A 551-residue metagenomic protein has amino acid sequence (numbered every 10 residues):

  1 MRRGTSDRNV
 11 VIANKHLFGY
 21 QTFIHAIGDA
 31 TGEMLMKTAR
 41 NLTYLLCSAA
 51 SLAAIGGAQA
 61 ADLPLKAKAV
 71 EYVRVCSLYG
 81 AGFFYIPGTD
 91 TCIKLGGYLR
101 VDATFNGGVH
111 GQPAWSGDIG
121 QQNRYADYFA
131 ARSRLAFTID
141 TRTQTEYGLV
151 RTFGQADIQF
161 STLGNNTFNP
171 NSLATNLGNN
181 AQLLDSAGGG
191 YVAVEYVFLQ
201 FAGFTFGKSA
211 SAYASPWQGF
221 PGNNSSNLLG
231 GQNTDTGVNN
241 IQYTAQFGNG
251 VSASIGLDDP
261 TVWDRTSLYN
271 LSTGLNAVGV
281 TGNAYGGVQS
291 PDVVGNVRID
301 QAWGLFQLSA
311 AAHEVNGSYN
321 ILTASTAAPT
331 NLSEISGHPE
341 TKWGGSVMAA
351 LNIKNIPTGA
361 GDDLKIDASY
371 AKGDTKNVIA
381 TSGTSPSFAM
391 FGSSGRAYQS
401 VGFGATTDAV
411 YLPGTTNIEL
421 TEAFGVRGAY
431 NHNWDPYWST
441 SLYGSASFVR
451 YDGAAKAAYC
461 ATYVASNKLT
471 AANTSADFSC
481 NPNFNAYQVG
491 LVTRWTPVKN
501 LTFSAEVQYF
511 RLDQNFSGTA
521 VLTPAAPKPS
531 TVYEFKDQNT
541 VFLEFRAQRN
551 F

Functional and structural regions predicted by a protein language model:
N14-G107, Q112: N-terminal periplasmic/intermembrane-space "pro-region" immediately following the signal or transit peptide
G56, D537-F551: Outer-membrane beta-barrel "beta-signal"
L63, G82-F105, Q121-L271, G287-L305 (+4 more regions): Outer membrane beta-barrel
L78, C92, A130-A136, V194-Y196 (+6 more regions): Transmembrane beta-barrel architecture of outer-membrane proteins
Y85, N123-D127, L184-A187, L229-G231 (+8 more regions): Outer-membrane beta-barrel proteins
G108-W115, G164-L173, Q182-L183, G189 (+6 more regions): Outer-membrane beta-barrel translocator domains and adjoining extracellular loop/strand segments of Gram-negative
L305-V489: Detector for outer-membrane/organellar transmembrane beta-barrel domains, recognizing the amphipathic beta-strand
I366, Y430, L491-T493, S504-A505 (+1 more regions): Hydrophobic, well-ordered secondary-structure elements that form the walls of internal hydrophobic environments
